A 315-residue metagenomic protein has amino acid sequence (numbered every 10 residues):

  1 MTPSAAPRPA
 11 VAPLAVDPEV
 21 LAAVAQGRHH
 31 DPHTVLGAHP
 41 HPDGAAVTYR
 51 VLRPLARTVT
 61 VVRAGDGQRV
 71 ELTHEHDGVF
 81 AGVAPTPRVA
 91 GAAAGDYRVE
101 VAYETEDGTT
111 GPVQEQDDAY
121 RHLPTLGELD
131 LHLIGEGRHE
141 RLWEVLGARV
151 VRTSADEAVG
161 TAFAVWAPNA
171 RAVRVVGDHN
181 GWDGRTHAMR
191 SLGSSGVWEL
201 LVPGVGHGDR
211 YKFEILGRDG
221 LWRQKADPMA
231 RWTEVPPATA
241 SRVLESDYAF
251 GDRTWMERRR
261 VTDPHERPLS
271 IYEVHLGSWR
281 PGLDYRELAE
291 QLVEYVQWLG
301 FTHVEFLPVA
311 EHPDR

Functional and structural regions predicted by a protein language model:
M1-D43, E75-A162, A167, L192-E273 (+2 more regions): The feature marks proteins involved in alpha-glucan
L52-T58, W166-V173: Short proline/glycine-enriched turn/loop motifs at strand-loop junctions of beta-rich domains
V59-V61, V173-V175, Y211: Short beta-strand elements bearing conserved aromatic residues within extracellular beta-rich modules
R63-Q68, E104-E106, D178-D183, R218: Change "in extracellular beta-sheet-rich domains … of secreted and cell-surface proteins" to "in beta-sheet-rich domains
Q68-D77, R185-G193: Solvent-exposed serine/threonine-rich low-complexity stretches and specific carbohydrate-binding patches
P168-A170, D178-N180, L216-R218, V309-E311: An acidic- and aromatic-residue-enriched active-site/binding cleft used to recognize and process polar
V176, G277, L307: Conserved residues at the C-terminal ends of beta-strands
Y295-R315: Aromatic-lined carbohydrate-binding/catalytic grooves of carbohydrate-active enzymes
